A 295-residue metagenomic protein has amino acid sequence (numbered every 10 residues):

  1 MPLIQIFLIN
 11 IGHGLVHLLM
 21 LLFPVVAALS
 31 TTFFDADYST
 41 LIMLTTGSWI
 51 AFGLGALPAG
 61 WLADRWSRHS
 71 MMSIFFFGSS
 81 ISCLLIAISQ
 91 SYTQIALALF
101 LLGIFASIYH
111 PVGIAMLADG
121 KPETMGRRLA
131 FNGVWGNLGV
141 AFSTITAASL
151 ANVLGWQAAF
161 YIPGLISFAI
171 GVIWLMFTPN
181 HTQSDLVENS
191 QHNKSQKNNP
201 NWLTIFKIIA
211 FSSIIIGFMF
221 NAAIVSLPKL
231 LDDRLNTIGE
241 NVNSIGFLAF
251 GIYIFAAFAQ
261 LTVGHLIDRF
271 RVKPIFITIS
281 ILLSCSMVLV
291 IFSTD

Functional and structural regions predicted by a protein language model:
L21, W49-L57, V140-A141, Y253-L261: Residue-level signature of mid-helix packing/kink "hotspots" within the transmembrane helices of 12-pass Major
F23-P24, I205-A257: Extracytoplasmic gate region of multi-pass secondary transporters
D35, S67, I88-T93, P122 (+2 more regions): Helix-breaking motifs and short loop linkers at transmembrane-helix boundaries and internal kinks in secondary membrane
L54-Q90, I267: Conserved MFS/SLC helix-loop-helix module at the cytosolic interface between two early adjacent transmembrane helices
S70-L84, P274-L289: Structural signature of the two symmetry-related core transmembrane helices
A98-G136: Cytoplasmic helix-loop-helix junction between adjacent transmembrane helices in 12-TM secondary transporters
N132-T182: Helix-loop-helix hairpin linking two adjacent transmembrane segments in secondary transporters
T178-N198: Flexible cytoplasmic inter-helical loops of multi-pass small-molecule transporters
